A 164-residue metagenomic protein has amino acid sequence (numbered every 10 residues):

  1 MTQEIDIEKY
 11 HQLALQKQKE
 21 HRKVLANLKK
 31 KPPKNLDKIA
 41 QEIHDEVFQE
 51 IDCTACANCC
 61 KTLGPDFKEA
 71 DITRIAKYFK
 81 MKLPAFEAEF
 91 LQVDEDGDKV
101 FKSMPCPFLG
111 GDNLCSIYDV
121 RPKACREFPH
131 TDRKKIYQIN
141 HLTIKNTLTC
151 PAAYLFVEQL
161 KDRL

Functional and structural regions predicted by a protein language model:
M1-L164: Short loop/turn segments that flank or connect secondary-structure elements
